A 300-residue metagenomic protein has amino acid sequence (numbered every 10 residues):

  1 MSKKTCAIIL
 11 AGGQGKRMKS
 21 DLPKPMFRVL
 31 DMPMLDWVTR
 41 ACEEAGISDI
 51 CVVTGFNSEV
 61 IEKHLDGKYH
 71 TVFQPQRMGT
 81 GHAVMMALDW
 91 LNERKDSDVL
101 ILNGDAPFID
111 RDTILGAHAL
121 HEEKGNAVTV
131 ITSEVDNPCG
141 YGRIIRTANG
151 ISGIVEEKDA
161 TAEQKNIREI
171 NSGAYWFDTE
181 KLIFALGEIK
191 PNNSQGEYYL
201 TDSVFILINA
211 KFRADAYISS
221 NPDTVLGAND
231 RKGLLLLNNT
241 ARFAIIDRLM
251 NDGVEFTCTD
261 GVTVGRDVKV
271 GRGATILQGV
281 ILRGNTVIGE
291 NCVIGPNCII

Functional and structural regions predicted by a protein language model:
M1-C6, M32-A119, E123: Conserved N-terminal catalytic core of the sugar/cofactor nucleotidyltransferase
M1-S20: N-terminal nucleotide-binding beta1-loop-alpha1 segment
S2-K3, Q195-I300: Left-handed beta-helix
L10-A11, V53, I101-N103, V130-E134 (+3 more regions): Short beta-strand segments
D21-W37: Short catalytic helix/loop segments, enriched in acidic residues and glycine and frequently bearing histidine
P25, H70, G150, R213-D215 (+1 more regions): Conserved beta-strand segments of alpha/beta enzyme cores
R28, F108, W176, G227-A228: Short aromatic/basic micro-patch
I109-S194, F212: Conserved core of the sugar-phosphate nucleotidyltransferase
